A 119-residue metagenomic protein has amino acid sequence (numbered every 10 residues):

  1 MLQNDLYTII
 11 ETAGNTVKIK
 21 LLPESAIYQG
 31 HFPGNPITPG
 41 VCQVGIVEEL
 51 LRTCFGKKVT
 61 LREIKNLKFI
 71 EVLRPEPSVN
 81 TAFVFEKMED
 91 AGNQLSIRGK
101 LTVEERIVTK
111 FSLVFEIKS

Functional and structural regions predicted by a protein language model:
M1-T38: Catalytic strand-loop segment that frames the active site of acyl-thioester-processing enzymes
N4, E86-S119: HotDog/MaoC-like acyl-thioester-processing domains
T12-T16, N80-A82, S96, K110: Intrinsic-disorder/low-complexity, polar/charged segments enriched in Ser/Thr/Lys/Arg/Asp/Glu/Gln
V17-I19, L61, L95-L101: Short, well-ordered strand-loop elements centered on a beta-strand within folded domains, enriched for acidic residues
I19-L21, F69, F115-I117: Hydrophobic residues in beta-strands and at strand termini
G34-P39, Q43-V44, E48-E49: Compact, glycine-rich, soluble single-domain proteins
G45-I46, R52-V59, G99-T102, I117-S119: Low-complexity, flexible helical/coil segments
E48-M88, G92, S112: Hydrophobic beta-strand-centered segment that forms part of the acyl-chain substrate-binding groove
